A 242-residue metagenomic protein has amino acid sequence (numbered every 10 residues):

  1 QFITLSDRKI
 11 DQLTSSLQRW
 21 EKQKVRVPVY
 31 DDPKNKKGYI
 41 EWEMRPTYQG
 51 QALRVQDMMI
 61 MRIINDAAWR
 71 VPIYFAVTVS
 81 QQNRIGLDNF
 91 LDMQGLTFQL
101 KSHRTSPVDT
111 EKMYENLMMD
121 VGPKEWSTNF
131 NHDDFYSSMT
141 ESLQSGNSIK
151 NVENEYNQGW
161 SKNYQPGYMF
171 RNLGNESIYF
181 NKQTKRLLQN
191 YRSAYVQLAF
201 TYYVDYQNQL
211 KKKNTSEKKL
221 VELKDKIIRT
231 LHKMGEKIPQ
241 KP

Functional and structural regions predicted by a protein language model:
Q1-P242: ER/secretory pathway lumenal C-terminal domains and tails of membrane proteins involved in glycoprotein biogenesis
